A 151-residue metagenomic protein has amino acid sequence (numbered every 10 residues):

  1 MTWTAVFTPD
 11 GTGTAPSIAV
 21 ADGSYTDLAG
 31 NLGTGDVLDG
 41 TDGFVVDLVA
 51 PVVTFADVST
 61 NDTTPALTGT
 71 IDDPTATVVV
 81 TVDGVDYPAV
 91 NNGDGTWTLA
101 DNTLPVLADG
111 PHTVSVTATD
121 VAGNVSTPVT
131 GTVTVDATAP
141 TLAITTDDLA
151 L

Functional and structural regions predicted by a protein language model:
M1-L151: Non-catalytic beta-sheet/beta-sandwich ligand-binding modules that flank or precede catalytic cores
